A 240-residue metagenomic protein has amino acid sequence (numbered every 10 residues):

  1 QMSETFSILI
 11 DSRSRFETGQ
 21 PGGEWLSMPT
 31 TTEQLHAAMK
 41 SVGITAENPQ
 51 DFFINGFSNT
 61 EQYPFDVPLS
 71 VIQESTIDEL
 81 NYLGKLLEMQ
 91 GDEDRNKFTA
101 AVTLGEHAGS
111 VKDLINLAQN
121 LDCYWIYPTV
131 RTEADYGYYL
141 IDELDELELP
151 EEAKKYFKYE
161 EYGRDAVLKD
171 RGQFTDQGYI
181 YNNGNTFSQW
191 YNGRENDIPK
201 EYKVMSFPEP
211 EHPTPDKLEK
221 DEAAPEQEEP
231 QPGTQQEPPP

Functional and structural regions predicted by a protein language model:
Q1-M2, P240: Basic/polar N-terminal segments that are highly enriched at the extreme N-terminus, encompassing both cleavable
M2-N48: N-terminal ordered "arm"
D11-E17, G56-N59, N183: Short, flexible beta-strand-to-coil junctions
M28, L69-E79, G91, L104-H107 (+4 more regions): Intrinsic-disorder-associated interaction segments
T32-L35, E133-A134, P150, Y159: Alpha-helix initiation and N-capping motif
E33-G109: Structured domain cores in non-transmembrane regions
S110-L140: Extracytoplasmic/secretory-pathway segments with low complexity and glycosylation-like composition
Y138-P240: Acidic, proline/glycine-rich low-complexity IDRs
